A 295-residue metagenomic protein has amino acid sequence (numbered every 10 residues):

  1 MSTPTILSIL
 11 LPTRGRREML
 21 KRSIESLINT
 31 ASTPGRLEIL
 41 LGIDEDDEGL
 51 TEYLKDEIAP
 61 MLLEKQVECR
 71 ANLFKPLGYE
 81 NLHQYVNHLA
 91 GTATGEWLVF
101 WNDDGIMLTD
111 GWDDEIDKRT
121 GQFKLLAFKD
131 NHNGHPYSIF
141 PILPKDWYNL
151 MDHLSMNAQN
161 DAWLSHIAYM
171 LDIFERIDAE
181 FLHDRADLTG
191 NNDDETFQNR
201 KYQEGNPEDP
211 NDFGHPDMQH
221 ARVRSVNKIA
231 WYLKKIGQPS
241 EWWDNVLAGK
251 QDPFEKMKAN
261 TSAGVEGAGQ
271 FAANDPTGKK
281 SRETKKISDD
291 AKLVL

Functional and structural regions predicted by a protein language model:
E25-R36: Short, acidic, metal-binding catalytic loop of nucleotide-sugar glycosyltransferases
G35-E48, N72-P76: Short beta-strand/loop segment that forms part of the nucleotide-sugar
L41-D56, G105-I106: A conserved acidic beta->alpha catalytic loop
V86-W97: Active-site nucleotide-sugar/metal-binding loop of Leloir-type enzymes
G95-I106: Short beta-strand-to-loop acidic/aromatic patch adjacent to the donor-nucleotide binding site
D110-F128: Conserved donor-nucleotide/metal-binding helix-loop-beta segment in metal-dependent transferases, i.e., the alpha-helix
K124-P141: Short beta-strand-to-loop element that shapes/binds the nucleotide-sugar donor at the catalytic cleft/hinge
A162-F254: C-terminal catalytic/acceptor-binding lobe
